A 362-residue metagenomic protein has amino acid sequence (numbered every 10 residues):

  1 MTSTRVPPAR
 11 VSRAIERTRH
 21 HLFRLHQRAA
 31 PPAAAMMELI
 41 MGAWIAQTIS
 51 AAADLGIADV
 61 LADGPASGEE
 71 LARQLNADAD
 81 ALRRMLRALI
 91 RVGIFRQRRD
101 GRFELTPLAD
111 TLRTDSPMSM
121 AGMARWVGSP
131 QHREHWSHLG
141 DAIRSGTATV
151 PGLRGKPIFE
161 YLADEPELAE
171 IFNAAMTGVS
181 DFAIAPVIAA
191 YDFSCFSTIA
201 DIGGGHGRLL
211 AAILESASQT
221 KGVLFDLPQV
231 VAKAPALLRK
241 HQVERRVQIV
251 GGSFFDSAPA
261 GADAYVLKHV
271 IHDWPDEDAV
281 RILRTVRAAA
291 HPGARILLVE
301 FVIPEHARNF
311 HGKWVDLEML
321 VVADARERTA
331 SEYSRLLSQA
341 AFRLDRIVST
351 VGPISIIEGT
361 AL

Functional and structural regions predicted by a protein language model:
M1-A14: Eukaryotic partner-binding/assembly regions in large regulatory complexes
E16-T198: Conserved Class I S-adenosyl-L-methionine-dependent methyltransferase catalytic core
R102-E104, I303, T350-G352: Conserved beta-strand edge residues that scaffold enzyme active sites
D115-R308, I354-I356: Conserved adenosyl
V299-A340, R346: C-terminal alpha-helical "lid/dimerization" subdomain adjacent to the S-adenosyl-L-methionine
F342-L362: Core SAM-dependent methyltransferase catalytic element
